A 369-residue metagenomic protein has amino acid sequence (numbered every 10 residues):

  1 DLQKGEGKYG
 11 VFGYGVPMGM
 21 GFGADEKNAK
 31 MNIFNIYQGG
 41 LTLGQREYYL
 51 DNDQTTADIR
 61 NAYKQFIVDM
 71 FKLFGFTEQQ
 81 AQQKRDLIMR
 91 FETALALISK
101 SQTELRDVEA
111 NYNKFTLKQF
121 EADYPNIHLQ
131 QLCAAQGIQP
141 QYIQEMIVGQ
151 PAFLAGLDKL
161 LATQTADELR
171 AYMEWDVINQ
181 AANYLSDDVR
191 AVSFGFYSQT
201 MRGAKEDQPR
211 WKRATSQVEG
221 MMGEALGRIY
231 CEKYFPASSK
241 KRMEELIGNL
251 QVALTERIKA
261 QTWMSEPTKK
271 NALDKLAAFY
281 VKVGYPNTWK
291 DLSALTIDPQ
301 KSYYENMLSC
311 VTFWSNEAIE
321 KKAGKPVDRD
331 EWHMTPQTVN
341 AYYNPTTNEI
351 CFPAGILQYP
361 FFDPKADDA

Functional and structural regions predicted by a protein language model:
D1-E245, N249: Noncatalytic, helix-rich "gating/capping" subdomain that lines the substrate-entry/channel surface of large enzyme
A94, K118, A122-N126, A135 (+4 more regions): Intrinsically disordered, low-complexity linker/terminal regions across diverse proteins
